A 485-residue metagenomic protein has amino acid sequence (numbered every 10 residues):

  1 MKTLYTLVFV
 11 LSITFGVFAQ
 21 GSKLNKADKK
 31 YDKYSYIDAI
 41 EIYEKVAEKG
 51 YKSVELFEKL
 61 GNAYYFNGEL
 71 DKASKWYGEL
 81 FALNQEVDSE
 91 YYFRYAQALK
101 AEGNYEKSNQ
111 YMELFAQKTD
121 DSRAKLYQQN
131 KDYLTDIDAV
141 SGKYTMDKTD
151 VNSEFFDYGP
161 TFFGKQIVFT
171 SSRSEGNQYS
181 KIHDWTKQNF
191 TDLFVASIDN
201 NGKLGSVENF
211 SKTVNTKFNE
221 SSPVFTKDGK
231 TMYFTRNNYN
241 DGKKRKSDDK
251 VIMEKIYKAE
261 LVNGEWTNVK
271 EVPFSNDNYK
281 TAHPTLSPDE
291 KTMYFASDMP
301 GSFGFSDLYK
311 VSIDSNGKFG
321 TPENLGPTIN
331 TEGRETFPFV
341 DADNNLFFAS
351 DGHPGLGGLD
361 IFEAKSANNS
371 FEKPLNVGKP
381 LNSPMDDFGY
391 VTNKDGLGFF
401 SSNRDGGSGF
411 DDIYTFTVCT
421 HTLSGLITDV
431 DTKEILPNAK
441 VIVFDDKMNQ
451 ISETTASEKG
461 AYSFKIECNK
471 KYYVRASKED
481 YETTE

Functional and structural regions predicted by a protein language model:
Q20-K45, K49: Alpha-helical segment of the N-proximal tetratricopeptide repeat
G21, E55, S89-E90: Start-of-helix register in tetratricopeptide repeats
Y91, A101, Y105-K107, Y111-L426 (+4 more regions): Short, conserved micro-motifs composed of acidic
